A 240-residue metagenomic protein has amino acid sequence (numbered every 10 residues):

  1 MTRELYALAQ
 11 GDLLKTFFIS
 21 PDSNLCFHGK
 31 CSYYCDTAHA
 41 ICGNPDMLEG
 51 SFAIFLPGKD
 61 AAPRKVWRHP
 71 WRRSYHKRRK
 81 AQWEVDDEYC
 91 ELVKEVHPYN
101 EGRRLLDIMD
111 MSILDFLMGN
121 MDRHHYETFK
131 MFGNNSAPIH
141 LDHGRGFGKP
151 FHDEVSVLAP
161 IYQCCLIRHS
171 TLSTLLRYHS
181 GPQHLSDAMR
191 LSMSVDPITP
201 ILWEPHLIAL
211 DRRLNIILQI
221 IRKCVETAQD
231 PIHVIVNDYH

Functional and structural regions predicted by a protein language model:
M1-H240: Phosphate/dinucleotide-binding and metal-coordinating scaffold of catalytic cores in nucleotide-dependent enzymes
